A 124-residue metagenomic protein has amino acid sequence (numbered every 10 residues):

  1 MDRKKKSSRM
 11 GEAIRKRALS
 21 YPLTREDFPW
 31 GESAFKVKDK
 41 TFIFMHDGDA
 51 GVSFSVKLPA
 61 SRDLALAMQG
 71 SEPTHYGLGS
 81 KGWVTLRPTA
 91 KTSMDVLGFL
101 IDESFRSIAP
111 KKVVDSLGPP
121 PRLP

Functional and structural regions predicted by a protein language model:
M1-P124: Charge-dense, helix-prone N-terminal extensions
